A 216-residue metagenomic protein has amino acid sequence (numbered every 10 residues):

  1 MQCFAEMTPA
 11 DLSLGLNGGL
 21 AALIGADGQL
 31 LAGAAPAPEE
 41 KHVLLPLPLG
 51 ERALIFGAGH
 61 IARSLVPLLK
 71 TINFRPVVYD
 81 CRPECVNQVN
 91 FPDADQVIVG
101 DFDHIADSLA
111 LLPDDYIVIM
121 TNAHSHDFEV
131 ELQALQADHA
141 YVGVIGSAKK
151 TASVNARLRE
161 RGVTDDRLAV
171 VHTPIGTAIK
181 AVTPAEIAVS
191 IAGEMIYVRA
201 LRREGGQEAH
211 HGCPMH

Functional and structural regions predicted by a protein language model:
M1-C81, C85-D95, L112-Y116, K150 (+1 more regions): Segments forming oxygen-rich coordination pockets for charged ligands
V66-L68, N90-F91, A110-L111, E129-Q133 (+1 more regions): Short amphipathic alpha-helical segments
F74, H139, V163: Short phosphate-binding/catalytic loops that engage adenosine nucleotides
Y79, Y116, T121, L132-R157: ADP-ribose/adenylate-binding Rossmann-like module
D95-D101: Conserved SAM-binding strand-loop segment of SAM-dependent methyltransferases
D103-P113: Short amphipathic alpha-helix with an adjacent loop that forms part of the alpha/beta core around
S125-D127: Short glycine-rich, flexible loops that bind phosphorylated cofactors or substrates
I145-H216: Adenosine-phosphate binding glycine-rich loop
